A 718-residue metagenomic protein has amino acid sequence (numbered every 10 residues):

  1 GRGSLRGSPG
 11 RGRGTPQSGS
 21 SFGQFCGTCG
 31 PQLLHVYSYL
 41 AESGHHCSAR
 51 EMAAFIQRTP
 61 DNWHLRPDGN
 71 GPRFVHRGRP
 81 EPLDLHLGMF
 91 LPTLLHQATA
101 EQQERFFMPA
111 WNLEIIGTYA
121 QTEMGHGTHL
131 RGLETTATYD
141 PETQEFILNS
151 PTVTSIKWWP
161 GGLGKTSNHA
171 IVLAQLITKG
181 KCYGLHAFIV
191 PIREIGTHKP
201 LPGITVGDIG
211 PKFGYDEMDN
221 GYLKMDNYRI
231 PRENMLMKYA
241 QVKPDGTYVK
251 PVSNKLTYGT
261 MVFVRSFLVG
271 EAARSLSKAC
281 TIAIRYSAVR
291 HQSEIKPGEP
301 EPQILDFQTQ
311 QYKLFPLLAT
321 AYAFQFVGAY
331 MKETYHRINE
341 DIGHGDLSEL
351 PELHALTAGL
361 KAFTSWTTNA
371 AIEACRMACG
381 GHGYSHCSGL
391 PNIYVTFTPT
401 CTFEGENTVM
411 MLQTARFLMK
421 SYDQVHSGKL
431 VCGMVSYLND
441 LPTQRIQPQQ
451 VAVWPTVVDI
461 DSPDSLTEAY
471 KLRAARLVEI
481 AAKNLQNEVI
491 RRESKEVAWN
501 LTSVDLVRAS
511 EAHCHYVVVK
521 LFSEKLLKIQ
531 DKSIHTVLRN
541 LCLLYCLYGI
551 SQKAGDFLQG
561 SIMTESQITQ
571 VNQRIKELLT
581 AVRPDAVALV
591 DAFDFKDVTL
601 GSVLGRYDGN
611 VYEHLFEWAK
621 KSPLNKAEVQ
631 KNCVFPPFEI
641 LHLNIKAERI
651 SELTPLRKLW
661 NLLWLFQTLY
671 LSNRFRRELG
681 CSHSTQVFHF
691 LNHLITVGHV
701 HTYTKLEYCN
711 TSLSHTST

Functional and structural regions predicted by a protein language model:
G1-S684, F690, T718: Flavin-dependent oxidoreductase catalytic core characteristic of acyl-CoA dehydrogenase/oxidase-like enzymes
S682-T685, L694-T718: Intrinsically disordered, low-complexity terminal segments enriched in Ser/Thr
